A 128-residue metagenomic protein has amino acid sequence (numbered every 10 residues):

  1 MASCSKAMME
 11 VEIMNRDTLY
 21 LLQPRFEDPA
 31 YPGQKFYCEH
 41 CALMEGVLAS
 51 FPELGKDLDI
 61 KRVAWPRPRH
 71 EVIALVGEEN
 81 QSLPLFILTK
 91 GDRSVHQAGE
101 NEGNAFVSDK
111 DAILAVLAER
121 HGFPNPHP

Functional and structural regions predicted by a protein language model:
V11-L58: Local sequence-structure signature of Cys/Sec-based thiol-disulfide redox active-site neighborhoods
P24-E27, R67, G91-R93: Short, solvent-exposed loop/turn segments at secondary-structure junctions
E39-G46, H70, S108-D111: A structural signal for well-ordered alpha-helical segments within the folded catalytic domains of diverse enzymes
K56-P68: Thiol-based oxidoreductase modules, predominantly thioredoxin-like and allied folds used for disulfide exchange
I73-K90, H96: Structural micro-motif
R93-F123: Non-catalytic, surface beta->alpha helical segment in thiol-disulfide oxidoreductase systems
